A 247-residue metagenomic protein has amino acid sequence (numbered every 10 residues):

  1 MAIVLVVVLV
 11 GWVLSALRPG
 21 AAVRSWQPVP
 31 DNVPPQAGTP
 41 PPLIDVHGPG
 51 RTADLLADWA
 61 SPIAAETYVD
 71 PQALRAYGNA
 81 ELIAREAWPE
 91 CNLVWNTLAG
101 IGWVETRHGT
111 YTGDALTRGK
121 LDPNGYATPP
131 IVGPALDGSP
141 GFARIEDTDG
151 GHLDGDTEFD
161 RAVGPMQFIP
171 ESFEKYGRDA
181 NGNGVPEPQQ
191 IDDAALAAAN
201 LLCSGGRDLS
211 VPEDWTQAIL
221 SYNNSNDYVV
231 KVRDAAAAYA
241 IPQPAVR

Functional and structural regions predicted by a protein language model:
M1-S15: Hydrophobic membrane-insertion alpha-helices, especially the h-region of bacterial N-terminal signal peptides
L17-R85: N-terminal export signals and maturation junctions of secreted/periplasmic proteins
A57-W59, A64-R247: Catalytic glycan-binding domains that act on GlcNAc-containing polysaccharides
